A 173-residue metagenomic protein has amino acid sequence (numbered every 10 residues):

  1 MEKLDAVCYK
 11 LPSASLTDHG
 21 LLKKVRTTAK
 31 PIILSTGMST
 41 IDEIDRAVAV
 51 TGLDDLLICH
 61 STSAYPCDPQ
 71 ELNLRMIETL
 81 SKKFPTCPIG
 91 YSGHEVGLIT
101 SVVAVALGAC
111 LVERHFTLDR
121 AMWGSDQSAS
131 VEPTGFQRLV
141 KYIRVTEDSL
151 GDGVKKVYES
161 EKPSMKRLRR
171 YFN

Functional and structural regions predicted by a protein language model:
E2-N173: Catalytic cores and adjacent flexible loops of soluble metabolic enzymes that perform enolate/carbanion chemistry on
